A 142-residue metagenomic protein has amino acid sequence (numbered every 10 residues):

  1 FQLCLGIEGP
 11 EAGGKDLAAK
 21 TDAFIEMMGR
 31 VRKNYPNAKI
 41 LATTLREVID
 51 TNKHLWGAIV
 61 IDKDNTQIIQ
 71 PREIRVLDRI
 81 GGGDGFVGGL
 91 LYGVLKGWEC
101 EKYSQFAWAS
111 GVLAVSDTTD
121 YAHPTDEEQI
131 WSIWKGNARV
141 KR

Functional and structural regions predicted by a protein language model:
F1-Q2, I130: A generic structural signal for short hydrophobic patches within well-formed alpha-helices
Q2-L3, D50: Short glycine-rich, flexible loops that bind phosphorylated cofactors or substrates
L3-C4, G89: Phosphate- and divalent-cation-binding pockets in alpha/beta enzyme and binding domains that engage nucleotide-derived
G9-R142: Conserved phosphate-binding/catalytic region of the ribokinase-like
